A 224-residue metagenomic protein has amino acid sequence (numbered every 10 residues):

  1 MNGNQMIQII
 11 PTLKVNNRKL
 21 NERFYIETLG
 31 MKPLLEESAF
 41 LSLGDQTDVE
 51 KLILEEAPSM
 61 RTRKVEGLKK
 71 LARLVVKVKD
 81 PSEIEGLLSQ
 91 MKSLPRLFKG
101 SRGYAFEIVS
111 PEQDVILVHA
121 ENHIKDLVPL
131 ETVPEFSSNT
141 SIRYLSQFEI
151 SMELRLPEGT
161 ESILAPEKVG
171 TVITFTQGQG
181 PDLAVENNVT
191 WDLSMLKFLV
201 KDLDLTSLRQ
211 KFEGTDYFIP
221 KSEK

Functional and structural regions predicted by a protein language model:
M1-G3, T12-K51, E55-A57, S151-G180: Core segments of cupin and vicinal oxygen chelate
N2-N4, V65-K69, I142-S146, N188-T190: Short, flexible turn/loop "capping" segments at secondary-structure junctions
Q8-P11, M31, L52, L71-A72 (+2 more regions): Short, structured motif recognition centered on aromatic/hydrophobic residues
L13-V15, V76-K79, L154-E158, F198-D202: Short beta-strand-to-loop capping motifs
L20-E22, P81-G86, G159-L164, L203-L208: Short, conserved charged micro-motifs
F40, L52-K70, N122-R143: Short, flexible helix-coil linker/hinge segments at the edges of structured domains or between repeats
K70-R96: Extreme N-terminal leader/targeting regions
S89-L154, A165-V189, K197-K224: Vicinal oxygen chelate
